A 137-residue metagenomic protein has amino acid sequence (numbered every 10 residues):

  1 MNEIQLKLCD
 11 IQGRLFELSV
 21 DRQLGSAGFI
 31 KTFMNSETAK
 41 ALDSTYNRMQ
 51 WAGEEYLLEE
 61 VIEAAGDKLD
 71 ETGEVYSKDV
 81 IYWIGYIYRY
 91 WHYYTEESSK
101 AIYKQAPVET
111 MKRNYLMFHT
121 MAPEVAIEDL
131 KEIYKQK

Functional and structural regions predicted by a protein language model:
M1-Y94, A106, F118-K137: C-terminal alpha-helical interaction appendages
I102: Catalytic and binding regions of secreted/periplasmic enzymes and modules that target cell-wall glycans
